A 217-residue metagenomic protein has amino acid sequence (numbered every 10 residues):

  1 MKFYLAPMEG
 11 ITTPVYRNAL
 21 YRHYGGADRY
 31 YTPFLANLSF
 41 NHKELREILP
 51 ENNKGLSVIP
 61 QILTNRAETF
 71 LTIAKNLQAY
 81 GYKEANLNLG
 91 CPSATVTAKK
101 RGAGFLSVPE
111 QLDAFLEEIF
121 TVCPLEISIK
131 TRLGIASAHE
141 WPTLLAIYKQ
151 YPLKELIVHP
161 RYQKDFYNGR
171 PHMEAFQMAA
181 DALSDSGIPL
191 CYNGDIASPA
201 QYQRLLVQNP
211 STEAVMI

Functional and structural regions predicted by a protein language model:
M1-I217: Flavin-dependent oxidoreductase catalytic cores
